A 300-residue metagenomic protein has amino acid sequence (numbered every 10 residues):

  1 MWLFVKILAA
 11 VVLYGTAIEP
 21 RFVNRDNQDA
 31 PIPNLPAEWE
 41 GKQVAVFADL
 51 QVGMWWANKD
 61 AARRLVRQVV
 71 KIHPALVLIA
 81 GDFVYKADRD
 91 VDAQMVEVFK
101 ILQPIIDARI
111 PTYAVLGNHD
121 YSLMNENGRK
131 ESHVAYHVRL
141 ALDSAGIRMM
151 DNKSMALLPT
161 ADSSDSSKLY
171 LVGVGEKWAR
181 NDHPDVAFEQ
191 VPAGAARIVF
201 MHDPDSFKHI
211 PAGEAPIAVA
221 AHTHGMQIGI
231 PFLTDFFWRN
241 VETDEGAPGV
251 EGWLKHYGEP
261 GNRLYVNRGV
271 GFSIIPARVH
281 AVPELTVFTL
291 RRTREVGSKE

Functional and structural regions predicted by a protein language model:
M1-E38: N-terminal membrane-anchoring alpha-helices
E38-R148: Membrane-embedded segments
G41-M54, S166-E176, I198-M201, N262-G269: Active-site-proximal beta-strand elements of phosphoester/diester hydrolases
A45-A48, L76-D82, P111-N118, M150-K153 (+3 more regions): Active-site neighborhood of phospho(di)ester-bond hydrolases with catalytic His/Asp-centered motifs
L50-V52, F83-K86, N118-S122, M155-L157 (+4 more regions): Solvent-exposed loop/turn segments at secondary-structure junctions within structured extracellular/periplasmic domains
M124-I147, D151-S154, L158-M201, D205-K208 (+2 more regions): Binuclear metal-dependent hydrolase catalytic cores centered on His/Asp/Glu-rich metal-binding motifs
P204-T286, E295: Conserved beta-sheet core of the metallophosphoesterase superfamily
T293-E300: Short, basic, low-complexity termini and linkers enriched in Ser/Thr/Gly/Pro that act as targeting/leader peptides
